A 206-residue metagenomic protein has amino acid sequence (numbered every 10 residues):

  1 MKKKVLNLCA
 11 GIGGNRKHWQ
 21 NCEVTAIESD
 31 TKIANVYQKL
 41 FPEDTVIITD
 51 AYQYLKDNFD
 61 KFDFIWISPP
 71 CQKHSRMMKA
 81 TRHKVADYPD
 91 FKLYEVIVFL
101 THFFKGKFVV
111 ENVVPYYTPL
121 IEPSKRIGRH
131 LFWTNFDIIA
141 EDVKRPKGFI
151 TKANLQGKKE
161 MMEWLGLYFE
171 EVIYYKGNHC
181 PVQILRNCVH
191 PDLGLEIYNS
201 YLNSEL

Functional and structural regions predicted by a protein language model:
M1-K4, E205-L206: Short, Lys/Arg-enriched, disordered terminal segments
K3-L55: SAM cofactor-binding core of SAM-dependent methyltransferases, primarily the Rossmann-like beta-alpha-beta module
V5, A26, W66, V109-V110: Generic enzyme active-site microenvironment
D30-T31, P69-C71: Short glycine-rich, polar/acidic loop-and-turn segments at beta strand-coil junctions
Y54-F64, C71-E205: Class I S-adenosyl-L-methionine
